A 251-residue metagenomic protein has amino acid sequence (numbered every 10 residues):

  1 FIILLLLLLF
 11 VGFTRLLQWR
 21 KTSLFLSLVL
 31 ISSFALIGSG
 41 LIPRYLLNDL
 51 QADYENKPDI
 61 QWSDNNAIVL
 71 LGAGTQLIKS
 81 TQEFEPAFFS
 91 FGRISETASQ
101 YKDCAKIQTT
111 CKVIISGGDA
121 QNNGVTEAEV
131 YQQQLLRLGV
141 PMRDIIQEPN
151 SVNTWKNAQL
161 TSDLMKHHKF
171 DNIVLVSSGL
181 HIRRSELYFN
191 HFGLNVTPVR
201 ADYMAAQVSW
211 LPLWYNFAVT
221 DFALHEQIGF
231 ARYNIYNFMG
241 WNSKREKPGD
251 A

Functional and structural regions predicted by a protein language model:
F1-R15, L224: Membrane-embedded alpha-helical segments of integral membrane proteins
T14-L24: Membrane-interface helix-boundary motifs at transmembrane edges
Q18-W19, N48-E55, N237-K244: Perimembrane helix-loop junctions in membrane proteins
L24-G40: Hydrophobic membrane-insertion alpha-helices, especially the h-region of bacterial N-terminal signal peptides
G40-F217: A structural signal for short, hydrophobic/glycine-enriched beta-strand patches
Y203, N216-A251: Extracytoplasmic/luminal low-complexity segments enriched in Pro/Gly and acidic/polar residues that act as flexible
